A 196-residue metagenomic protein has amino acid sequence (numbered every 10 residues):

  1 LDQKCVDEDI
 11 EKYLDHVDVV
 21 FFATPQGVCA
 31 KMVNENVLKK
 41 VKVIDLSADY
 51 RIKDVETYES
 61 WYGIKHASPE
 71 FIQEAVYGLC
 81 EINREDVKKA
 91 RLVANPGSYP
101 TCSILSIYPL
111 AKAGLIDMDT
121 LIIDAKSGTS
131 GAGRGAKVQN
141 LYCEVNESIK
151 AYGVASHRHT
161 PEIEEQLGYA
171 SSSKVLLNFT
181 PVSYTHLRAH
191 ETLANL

Functional and structural regions predicted by a protein language model:
L1-V145, Y152: N-terminal Rossmann-like NAD(P) cofactor-binding subdomain of oxidoreductases, focused on the glycine-rich
T101-I104, H157, P161: A structural signal for well-ordered alpha-helical segments within the folded catalytic domains of diverse enzymes
V145, V154-S156, L167: An anion/pyrophosphate-binding glycine-rich loop and adjacent beta-alpha core in soluble alpha-beta enzymes
K150-A151, R188: Short, well-ordered beta-strand elements within core beta-sheets of diverse protein domains
T160-F179: Oxyanion-binding "anion nests"
T180-Y184: Aromatic-enriched alpha-helical interface/lid elements that frame and gate functional surfaces
T185-T192: Conserved small/polar residues in nucleotide/adenosyl-binding loops
